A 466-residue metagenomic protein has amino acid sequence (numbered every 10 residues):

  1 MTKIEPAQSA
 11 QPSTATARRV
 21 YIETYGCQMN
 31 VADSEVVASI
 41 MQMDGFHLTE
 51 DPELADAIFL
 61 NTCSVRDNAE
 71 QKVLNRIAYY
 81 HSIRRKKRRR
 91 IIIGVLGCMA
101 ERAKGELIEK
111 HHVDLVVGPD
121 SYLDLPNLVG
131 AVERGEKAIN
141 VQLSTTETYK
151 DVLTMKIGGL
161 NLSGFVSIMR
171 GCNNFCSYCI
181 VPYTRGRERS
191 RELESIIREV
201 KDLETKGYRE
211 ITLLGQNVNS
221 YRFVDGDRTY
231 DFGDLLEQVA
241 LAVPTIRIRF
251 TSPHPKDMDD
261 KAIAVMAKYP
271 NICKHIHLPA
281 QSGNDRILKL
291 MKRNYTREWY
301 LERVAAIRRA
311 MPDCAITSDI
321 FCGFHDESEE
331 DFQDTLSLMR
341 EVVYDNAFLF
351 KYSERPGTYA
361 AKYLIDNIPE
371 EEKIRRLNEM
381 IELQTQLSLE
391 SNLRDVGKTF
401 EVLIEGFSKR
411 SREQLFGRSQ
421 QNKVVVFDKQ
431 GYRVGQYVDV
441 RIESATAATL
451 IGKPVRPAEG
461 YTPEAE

Functional and structural regions predicted by a protein language model:
M1-Y221, K261, I276, E298-R309 (+6 more regions): Proteins enriched for Cys/Gly/acidic motifs involved in redox and nucleic-acid/cofactor modification
A7-A10, A360-E466: Terminal RNA-binding accessory module
T24, T49, L290, A347 (+1 more regions): Thr-Gly-centered strand-to-loop micro-motif
R90-G97, R102, T205-E329, R340: Conserved SAM/AdoMet-binding glycine-rich loop
L123, N174, N219, D285-R286 (+2 more regions): Glycine-centered loop/turn positions within well-structured domains that cap or flank conserved ligand/cofactor-binding
K156-I157, A264-K268, A280, N392-R394 (+2 more regions): Replace "in large, NTP-powered and nucleic-acid-processing enzymes" with "in large, NTP-powered factors and other
G158-L162, C172-N174, I272, S282 (+5 more regions): Short flexible coil/turn linkers enriched for glycine and charged/polar residues that connect secondary-structure
C176, I196, L213, F250 (+7 more regions): Conserved, mostly hydrophobic/aromatic
